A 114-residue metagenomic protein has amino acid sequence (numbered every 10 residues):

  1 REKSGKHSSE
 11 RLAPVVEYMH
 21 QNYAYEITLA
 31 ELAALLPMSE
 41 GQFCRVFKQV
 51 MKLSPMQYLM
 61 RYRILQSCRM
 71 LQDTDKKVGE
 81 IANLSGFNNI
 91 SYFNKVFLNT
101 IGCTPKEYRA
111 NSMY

Functional and structural regions predicted by a protein language model:
R1-E17, C44: An amphipathic alpha-helical interaction segment
R1-E2, Q57, E107: Short, polar/charged, Gly/Pro-enriched helix-capping and turn/loop motifs at alpha-helix termini and inter-helix linkers
K3-K6, A30-A34: A short glycine-/small-residue-rich loop at the edge of a beta-strand within enzyme catalytic domains
P14-E17, Q21, Y25-E31, M38 (+2 more regions): Terminal helix-turn-helix DNA-binding modules in bacterial transcription factors
